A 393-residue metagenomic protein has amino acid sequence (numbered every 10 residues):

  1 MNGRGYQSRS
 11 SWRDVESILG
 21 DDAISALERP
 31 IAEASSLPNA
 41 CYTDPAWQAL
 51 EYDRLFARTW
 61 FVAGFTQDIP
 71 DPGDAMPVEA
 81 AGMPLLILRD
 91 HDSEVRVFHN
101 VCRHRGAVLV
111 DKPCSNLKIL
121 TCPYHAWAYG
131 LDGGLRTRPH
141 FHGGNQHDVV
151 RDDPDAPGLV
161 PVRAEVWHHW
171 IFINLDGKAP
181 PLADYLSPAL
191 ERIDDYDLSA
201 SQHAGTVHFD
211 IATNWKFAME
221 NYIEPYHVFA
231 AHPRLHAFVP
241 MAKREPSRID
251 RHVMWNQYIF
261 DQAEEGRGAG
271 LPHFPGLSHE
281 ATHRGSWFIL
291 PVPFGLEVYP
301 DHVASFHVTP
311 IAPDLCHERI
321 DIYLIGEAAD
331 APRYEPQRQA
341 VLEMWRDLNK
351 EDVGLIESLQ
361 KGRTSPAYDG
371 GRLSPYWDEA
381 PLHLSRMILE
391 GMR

Functional and structural regions predicted by a protein language model:
N2-K112, V162-E165: N-terminal pre-ligand scaffold of iron-sulfur
G3-G5, E94, N100, V162-V166 (+1 more regions): C-terminal catalytic domain of Rieske-type non-heme iron oxygenases
E16-P45, C114-A126, D155-V166, H236-L271: N-terminal short leaders/motifs
L27, E33, L37, L131-G134 (+2 more regions): Glycine-rich, flexible loop/turn motifs
E33, N39, T43-D44, A57-R58 (+9 more regions): Generic structural "secondary-structure junction" signal
A57-D68, G143-D148, W287-V292: Short Pro/Gly-enriched beta-strand edge/turn motifs at strand-loop
G64-D71, R151-D155, H283-W287, D321: Short linear motifs in intrinsically disordered
D68-D176, A183-D184, P188: Rieske [2Fe-2S] iron-sulfur-binding domain
